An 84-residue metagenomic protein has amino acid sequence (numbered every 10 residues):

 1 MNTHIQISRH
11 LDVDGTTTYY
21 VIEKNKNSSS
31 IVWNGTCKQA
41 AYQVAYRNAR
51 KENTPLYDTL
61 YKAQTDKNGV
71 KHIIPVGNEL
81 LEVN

Functional and structural regions predicted by a protein language model:
M1-Y42, K51-N53, D58-K62, D66-N84: Short N-terminal "domain-start" leader segments that mark the transition from disordered tails or signal peptides into
